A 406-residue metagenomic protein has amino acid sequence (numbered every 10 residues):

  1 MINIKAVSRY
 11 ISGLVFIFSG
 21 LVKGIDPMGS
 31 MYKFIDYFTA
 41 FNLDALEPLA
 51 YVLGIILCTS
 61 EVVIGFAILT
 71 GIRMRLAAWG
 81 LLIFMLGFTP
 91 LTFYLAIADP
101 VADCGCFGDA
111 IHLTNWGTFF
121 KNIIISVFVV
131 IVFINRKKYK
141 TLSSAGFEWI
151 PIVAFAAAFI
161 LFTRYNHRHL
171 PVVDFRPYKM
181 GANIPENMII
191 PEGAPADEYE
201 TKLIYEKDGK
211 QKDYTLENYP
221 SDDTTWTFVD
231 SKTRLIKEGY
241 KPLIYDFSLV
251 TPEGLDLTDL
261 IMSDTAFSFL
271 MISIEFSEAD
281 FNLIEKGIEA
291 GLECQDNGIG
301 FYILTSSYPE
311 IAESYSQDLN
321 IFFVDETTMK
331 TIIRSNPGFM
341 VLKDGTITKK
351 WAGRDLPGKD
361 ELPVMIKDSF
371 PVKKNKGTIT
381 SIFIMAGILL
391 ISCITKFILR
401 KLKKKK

Functional and structural regions predicted by a protein language model:
I4-I25, A50-L91: Functionalized membrane-embedded alpha-helices
N42-S60, N115-F120: Interfacial helix-start motif at the membrane-water boundary
F66, S126-K138, L389-L402: Alpha-helical transmembrane segments
L86-Y139: Membrane-embedded alpha-helical segments of integral membrane proteins
N122, A145-G146, S369-G387: Juxtamembrane/start-of-transmembrane alpha-helix segments at the extracytoplasmic/lumenal side of membrane anchors
L142-L170: Internal/C-terminal transmembrane anchor helices
K179-N336, L342-T346, A352-N375: Extracytosolic and intramembrane catalytic regions of membrane-associated proteins in envelope/secretory systems
E278-E285, G377-I382, I388-K406: Juxtamembrane interface at the cytosolic side of transmembrane helices
